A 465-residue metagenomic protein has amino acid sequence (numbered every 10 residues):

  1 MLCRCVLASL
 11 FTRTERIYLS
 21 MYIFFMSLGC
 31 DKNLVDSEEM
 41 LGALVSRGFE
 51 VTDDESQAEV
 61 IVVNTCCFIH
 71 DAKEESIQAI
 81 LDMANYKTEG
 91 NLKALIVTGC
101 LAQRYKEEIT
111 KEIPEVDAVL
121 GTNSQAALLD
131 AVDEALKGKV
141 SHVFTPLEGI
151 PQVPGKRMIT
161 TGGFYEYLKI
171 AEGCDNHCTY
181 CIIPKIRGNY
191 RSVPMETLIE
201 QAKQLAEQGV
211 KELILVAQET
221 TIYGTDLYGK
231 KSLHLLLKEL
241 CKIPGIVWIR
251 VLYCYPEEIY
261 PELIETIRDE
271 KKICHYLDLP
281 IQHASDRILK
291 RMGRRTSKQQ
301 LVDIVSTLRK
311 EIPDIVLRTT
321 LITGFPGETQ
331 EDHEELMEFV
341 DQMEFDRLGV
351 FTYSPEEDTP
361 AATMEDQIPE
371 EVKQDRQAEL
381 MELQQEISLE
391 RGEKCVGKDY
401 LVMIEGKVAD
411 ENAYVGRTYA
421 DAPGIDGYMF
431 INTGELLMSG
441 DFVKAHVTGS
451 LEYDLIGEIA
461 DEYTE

Functional and structural regions predicted by a protein language model:
C3-C5: Cysteine-centered motifs
A8, T12-T14: Ala/Thr-enriched low-complexity intrinsically disordered regions
R16-Y223, E262, L277, Q299-K310 (+5 more regions): Proteins enriched for Cys/Gly/acidic motifs involved in redox and nucleic-acid/cofactor modification
C67-F68, R187-G188, L227-K230, K290-T296 (+1 more regions): Short glycine-enriched, charge-decorated loop/helix-capping segments at active-site entrances that position
L95-V97, R104, E207-H333, D341: Conserved SAM/AdoMet-binding glycine-rich loop
M158-I159, E265-D269, I281, G392-K394 (+2 more regions): Replace "in large, NTP-powered and nucleic-acid-processing enzymes" with "in large, NTP-powered factors and other
L198, L215, V251, L279 (+6 more regions): Conserved, mostly hydrophobic/aromatic
T363-E465: Terminal RNA-binding accessory module
